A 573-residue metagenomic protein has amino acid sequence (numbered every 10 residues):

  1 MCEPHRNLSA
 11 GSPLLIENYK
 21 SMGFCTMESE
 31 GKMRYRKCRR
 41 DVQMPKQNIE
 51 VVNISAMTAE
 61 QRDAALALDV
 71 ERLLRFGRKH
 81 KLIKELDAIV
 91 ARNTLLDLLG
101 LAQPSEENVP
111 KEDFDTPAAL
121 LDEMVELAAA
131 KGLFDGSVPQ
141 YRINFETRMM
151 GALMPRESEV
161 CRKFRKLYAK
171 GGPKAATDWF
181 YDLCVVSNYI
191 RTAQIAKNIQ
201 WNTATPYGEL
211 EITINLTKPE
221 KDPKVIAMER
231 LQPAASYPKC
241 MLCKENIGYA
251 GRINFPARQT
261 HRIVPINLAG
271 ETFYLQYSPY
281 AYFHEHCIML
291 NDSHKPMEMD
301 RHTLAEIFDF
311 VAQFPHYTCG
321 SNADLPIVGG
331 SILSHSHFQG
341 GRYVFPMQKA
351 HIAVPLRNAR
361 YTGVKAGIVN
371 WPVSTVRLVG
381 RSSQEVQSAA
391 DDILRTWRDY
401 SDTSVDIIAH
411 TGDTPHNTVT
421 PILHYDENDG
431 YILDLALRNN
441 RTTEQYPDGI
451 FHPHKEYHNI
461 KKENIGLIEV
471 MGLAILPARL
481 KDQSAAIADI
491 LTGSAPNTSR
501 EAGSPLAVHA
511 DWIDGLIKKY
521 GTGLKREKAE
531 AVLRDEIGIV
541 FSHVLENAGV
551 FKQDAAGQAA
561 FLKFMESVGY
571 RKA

Functional and structural regions predicted by a protein language model:
C2-P4, S12, G23: Targeting/processing segments of secretory and organellar proteins
R6-L8, Y19: Short hydrophobic targeting helices and cationic amphipathic motifs that mediate membrane/organellar targeting
K20, C25-T26, E30-Q43: Short, Lys/Arg-enriched N-terminal segments with co-localized hydrophobic residues within the first ~10-30 amino acids
C38-R39, M44-M289, S293-P296, N370-P372 (+3 more regions): Active-site microenvironments that recognize anionic phosphate/pyrophosphate groups
T260-R262, D292-Y317: Helical scaffold of the NTase/Pol beta-like nucleotidyltransferase catalytic core
H302, V311-S331, G340-S401: Catalytic or ion-translocation cores adjacent to nucleophile or general acid/base/metal-coordination motifs in diverse
P326-S334, G412-T418: Beta-rich nucleic-acid/ligand-interaction surfaces
